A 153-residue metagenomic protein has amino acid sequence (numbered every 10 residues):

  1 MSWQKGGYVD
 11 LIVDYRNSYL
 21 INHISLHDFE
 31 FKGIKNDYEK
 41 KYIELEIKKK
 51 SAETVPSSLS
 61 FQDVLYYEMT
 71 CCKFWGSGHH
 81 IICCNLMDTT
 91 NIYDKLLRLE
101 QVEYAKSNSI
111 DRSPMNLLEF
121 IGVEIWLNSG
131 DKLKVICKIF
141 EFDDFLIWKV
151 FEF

Functional and structural regions predicted by a protein language model:
S2-F153: Surface-exposed, interaction-prone regions used to assemble/regulate multi-protein complexes
